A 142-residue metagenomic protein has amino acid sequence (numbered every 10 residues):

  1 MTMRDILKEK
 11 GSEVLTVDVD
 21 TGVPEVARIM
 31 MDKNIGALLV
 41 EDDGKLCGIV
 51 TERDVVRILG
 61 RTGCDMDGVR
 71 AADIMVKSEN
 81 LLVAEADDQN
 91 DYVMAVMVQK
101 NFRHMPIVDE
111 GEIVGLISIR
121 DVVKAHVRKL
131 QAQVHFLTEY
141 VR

Functional and structural regions predicted by a protein language model:
M1-I29, V40-D42, L46-C47, R61-V96 (+3 more regions): Bateman/CBS regulatory modules and CBS-like beta-alpha motifs in cytosolic regions of diverse proteins
G11, N34-I35, E79, N101: Residue-level detector of structured alpha->beta connecting loops
M31-D32, Q131: Charged, amphipathic alpha-helical interaction segments
I35, L39, L46-R61, Q99 (+2 more regions): Short beta->alpha transition motifs characteristic of CBS
D121-R142: Juxtadomain coupling helices with adjacent low-complexity linkers
